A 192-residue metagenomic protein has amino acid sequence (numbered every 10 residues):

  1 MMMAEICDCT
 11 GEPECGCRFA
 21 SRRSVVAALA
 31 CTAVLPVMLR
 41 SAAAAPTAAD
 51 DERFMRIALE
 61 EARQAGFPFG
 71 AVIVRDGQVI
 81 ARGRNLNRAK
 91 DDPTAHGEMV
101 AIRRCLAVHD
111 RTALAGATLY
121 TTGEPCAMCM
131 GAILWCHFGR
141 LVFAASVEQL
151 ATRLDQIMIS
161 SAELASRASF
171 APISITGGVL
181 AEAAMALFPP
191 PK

Functional and structural regions predicted by a protein language model:
M2-A65, P125, A132-K192: Zinc-dependent deaminase
F67, A113-A115, H137: Short loop/turn motifs at secondary-structure junctions
G70-V74: Short beta-strand scaffold segments in enzyme catalytic cores
A89-V100: A short, polar/charged loop-to-alpha-helix boundary motif
R111-G123: Immediate flanking context of iron-sulfur cluster ligation sites
